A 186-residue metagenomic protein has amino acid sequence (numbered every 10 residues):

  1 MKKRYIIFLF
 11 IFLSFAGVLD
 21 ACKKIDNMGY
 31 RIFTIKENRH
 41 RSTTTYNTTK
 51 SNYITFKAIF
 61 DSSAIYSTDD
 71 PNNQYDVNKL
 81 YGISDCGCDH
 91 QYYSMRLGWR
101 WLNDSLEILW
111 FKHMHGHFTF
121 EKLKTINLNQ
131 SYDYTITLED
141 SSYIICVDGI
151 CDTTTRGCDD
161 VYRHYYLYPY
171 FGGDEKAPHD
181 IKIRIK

Functional and structural regions predicted by a protein language model:
M1-F8: Bacterial N-terminal signal peptides that target proteins for export
L9-G17: Bacterial N-terminal signal peptides
N27-E107: Secretory/extracellular carbohydrate-interaction modules and structurally similar beta-sandwich "look-alikes"
F56, Q130-E139, Y143-I145: Short tryptophan-centered beta-strand motifs in secreted/extracellular beta-sheet-rich domains of glycan-recognition
L109-D133: Short, aromatic/His-centered strand-loop micro-motif at the edge of beta-sheets
C146-C151: Short strand-turn-strand beta-turns centered on an Asx-Gly dipeptide
T155-K186: Flexible glycan-contacting loops in extracellular carbohydrate-active proteins
